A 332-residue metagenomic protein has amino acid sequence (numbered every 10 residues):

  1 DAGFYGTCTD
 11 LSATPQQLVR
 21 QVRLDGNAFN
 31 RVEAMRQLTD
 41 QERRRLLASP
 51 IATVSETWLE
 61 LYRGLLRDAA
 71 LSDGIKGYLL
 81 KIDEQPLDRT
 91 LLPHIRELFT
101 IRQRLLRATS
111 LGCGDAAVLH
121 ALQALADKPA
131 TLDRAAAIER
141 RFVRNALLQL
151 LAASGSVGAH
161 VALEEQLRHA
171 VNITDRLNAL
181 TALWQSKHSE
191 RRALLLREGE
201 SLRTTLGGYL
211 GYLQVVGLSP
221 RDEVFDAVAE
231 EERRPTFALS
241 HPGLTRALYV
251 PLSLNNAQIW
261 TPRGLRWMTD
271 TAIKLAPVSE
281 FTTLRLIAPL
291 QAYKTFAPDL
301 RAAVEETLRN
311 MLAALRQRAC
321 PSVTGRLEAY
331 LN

Functional and structural regions predicted by a protein language model:
D1-N332: Long, ordered, helix-rich scaffold segments
